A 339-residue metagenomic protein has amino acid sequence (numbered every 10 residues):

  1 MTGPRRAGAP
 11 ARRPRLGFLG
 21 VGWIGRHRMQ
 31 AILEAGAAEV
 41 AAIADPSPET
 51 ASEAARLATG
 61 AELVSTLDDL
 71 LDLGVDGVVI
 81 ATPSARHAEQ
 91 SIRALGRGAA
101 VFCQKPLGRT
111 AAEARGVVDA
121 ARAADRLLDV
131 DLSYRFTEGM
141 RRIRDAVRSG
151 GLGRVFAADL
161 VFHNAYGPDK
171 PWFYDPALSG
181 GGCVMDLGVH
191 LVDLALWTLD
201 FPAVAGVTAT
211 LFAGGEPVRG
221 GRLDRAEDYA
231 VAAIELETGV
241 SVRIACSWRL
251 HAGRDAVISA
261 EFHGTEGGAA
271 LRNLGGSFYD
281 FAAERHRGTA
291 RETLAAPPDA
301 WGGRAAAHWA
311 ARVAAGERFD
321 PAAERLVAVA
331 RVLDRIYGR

Functional and structural regions predicted by a protein language model:
M1-P10, D69, G77-I80, R115 (+3 more regions): C-terminal helix-rich "cap/oligomerization" subdomain common to oxidoreductases
T2-A58: N-terminal Rossmann-like dinucleotide-binding module
R28, A58-A120: Beta-loop-alpha module in the N-terminal Rossmann-like domain of NAD(P)-dependent dehydrogenases, especially those
A114-Y134, G153-L160: Rossmann-fold dehydrogenase core element
Y134-L223: Predominantly a Rossmann-like dinucleotide-binding segment in NAD(P)-dependent oxidoreductases
D193-G276, A307-A315: Contiguous beta-strand/loop segments that form the cofactor/metal-binding neighborhood of enzyme cores
A260-E261, E266, L271-R339: C-terminal active-site/capping subdomain that shapes the small-molecule cofactor and substrate pocket of enzyme
